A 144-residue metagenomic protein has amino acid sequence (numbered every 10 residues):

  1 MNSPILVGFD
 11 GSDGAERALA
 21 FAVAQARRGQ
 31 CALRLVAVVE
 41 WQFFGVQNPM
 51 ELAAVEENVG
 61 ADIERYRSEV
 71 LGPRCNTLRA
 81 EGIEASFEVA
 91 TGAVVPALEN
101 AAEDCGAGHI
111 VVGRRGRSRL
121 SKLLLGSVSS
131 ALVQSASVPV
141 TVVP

Functional and structural regions predicted by a protein language model:
M1, G14, C75-I110: Structural beta-alpha unit
S3-A54: Small/aliphatic-rich secondary-structure junction motif
G29-A32, I83, A107, V138: Short glycine/serine/threonine/alanine-rich loop segments
R34, S86, T141: Conserved beta-strand positions in the Rossmann-like core of class I SAM-dependent methyltransferases
M50-A54, D104-G106, V128-S129: Short, hinge-like loop/turn segments at secondary-structure boundaries
A53-E69: A short acidic, glycine-rich active-site loop that binds or catalyzes chemistry on phosphate/adenosine moieties
H109-Q134: Glycine-rich, Arg-bearing micro-motifs that act as flexible, cationic patches
V138-P144: Short, flexible loop segments at boundaries between secondary-structure elements
